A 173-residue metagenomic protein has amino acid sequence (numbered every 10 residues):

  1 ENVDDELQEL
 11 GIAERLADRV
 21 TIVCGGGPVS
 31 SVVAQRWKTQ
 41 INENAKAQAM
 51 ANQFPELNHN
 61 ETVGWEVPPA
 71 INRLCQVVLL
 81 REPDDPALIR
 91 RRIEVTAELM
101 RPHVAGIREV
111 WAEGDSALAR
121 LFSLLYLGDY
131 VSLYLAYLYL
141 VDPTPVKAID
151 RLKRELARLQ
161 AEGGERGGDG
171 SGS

Functional and structural regions predicted by a protein language model:
E1-S173: A SIS-like phosphosugar-recognition module
